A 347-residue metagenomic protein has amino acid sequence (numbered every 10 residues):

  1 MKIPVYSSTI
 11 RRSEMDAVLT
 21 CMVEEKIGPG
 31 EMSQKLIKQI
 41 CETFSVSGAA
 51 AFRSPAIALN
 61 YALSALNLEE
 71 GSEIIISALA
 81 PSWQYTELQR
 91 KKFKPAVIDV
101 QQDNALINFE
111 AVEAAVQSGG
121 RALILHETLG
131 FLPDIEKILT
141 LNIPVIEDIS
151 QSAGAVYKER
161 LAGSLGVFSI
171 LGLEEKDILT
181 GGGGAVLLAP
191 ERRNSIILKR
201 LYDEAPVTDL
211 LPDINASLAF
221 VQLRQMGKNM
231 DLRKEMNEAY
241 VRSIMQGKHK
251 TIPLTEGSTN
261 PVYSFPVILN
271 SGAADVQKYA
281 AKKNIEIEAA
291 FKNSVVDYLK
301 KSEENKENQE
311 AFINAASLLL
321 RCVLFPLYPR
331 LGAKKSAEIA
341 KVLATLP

Functional and structural regions predicted by a protein language model:
M1-I27, P326: N-terminal "arm"/small-domain region of PLP-dependent enzymes with the aminotransferase-like
P29-E73, Q84-K91, V97: Phosphate-binding glycine-rich loop
Q34-K38, V46-A50, E110, A114 (+2 more regions): PLP-dependent aminotransferase class I/II
E87, D134-I138, E338: A short acidic, amphipathic alpha-helical/loop segment
K94-N104, E288: Short beta-strand->loop structural element characteristic of the AMP-binding/adenylate-forming
D103-G181, V186-R193: Active-site phosphate-binding strand-loop segment of PLP-dependent enzymes
